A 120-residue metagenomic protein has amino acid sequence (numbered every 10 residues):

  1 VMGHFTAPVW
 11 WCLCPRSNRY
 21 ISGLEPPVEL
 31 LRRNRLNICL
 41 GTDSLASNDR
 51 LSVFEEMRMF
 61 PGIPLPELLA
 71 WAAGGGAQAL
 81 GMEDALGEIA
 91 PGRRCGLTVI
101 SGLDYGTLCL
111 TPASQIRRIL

Functional and structural regions predicted by a protein language model:
V1, R16-N18, D43-L45: Active-site beta-loop-alpha junctions enriched in small/polar residues
V1-H4, V28-L30: Distinct, well-ordered alpha-helical segments
F5, R50-S52, L110-P112: Short glycine/proline-enriched turns and hinge-like loops at secondary-structure junctions
F5-C12, R33-I38: Glycine-enriched alpha-helix->loop->beta-strand junction motifs that scaffold or abut catalytic
P15-R16, L103: Short glycine-/small-residue-rich Rossmann-like dinucleotide-binding loops
L24-G102: His/Asp/Glu-enriched, well-ordered alpha-helical/loop segment that forms or immediately abuts the divalent-metal
I89-P91, G96, L103-L120: C-terminal accessory subdomain/extension
